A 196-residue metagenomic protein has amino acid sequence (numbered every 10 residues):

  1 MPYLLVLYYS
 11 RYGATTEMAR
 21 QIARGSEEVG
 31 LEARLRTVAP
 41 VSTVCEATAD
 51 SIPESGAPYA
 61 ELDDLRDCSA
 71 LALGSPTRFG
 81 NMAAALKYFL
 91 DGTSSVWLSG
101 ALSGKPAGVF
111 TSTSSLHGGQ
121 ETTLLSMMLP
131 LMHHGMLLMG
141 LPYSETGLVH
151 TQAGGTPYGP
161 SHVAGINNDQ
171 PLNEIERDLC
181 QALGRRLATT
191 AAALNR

Functional and structural regions predicted by a protein language model:
M1-A101, V163-R196: N-terminal beta1-alpha1-beta2 submodule of the flavodoxin-like/Rossmannoid cofactor-binding fold
E17, R78, A84, G108 (+6 more regions): Short, electropositive, low-hydrophobicity segments enriched in small/polar residues
V38-T43, G135-N167: Mobile beta-alpha loop/short-helix "lid" or hinge segments that flank ligand
I52, D91-S94, L98, S112-S115 (+2 more regions): Alpha-helix boundary/capping detector
S103-A153: Short, glycine-/small-residue-rich phosphate/pyrophosphate-handling segment
L125, P157, E174: Glycine-rich phosphate-binding loop at the start of an alpha helix
